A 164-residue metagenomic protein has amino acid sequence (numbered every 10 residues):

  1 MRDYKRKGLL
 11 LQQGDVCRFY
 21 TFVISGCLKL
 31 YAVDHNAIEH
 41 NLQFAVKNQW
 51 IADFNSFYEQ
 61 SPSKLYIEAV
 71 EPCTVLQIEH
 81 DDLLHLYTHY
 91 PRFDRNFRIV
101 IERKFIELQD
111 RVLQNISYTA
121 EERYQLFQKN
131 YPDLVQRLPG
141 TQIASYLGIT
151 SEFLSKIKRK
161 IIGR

Functional and structural regions predicted by a protein language model:
M1-S25: Regulatory nucleotide-sensing modules
S25, K47, P72, H80 (+3 more regions): ATP/adenylate-binding site constellation spanning eukaryotic-like Ser/Thr protein kinases, ABC-transporter
D34-H40: Hydrophobic/aromatic-rich structural module bridging two neighboring secondary-structure elements via a short loop
N41-R98: Cyclic-nucleotide recognition modules
R98-Y131: Strongly charged, low-complexity linkers/loops
Y118-R164: Phosphate-/nucleic-acid-contacting segments
